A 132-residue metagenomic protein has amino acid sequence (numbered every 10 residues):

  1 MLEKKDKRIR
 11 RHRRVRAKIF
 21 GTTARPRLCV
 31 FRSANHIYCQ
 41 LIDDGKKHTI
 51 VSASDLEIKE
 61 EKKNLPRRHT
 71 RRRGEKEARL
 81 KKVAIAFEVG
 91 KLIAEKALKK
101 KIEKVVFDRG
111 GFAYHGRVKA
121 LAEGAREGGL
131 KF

Functional and structural regions predicted by a protein language model:
L2-F132: Ribosome large-subunit tunnel/peptidyl-transferase-proximal elements
